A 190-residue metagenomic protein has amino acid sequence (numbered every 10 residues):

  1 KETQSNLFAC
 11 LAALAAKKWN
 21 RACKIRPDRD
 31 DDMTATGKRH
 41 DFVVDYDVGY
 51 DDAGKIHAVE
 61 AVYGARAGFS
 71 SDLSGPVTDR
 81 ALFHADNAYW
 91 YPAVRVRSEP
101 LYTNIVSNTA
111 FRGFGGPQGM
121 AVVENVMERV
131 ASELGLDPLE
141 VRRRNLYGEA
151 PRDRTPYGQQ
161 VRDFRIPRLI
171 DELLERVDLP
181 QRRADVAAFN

Functional and structural regions predicted by a protein language model:
K1-N190: Structural alpha/beta core scaffold segments of enzyme domains
